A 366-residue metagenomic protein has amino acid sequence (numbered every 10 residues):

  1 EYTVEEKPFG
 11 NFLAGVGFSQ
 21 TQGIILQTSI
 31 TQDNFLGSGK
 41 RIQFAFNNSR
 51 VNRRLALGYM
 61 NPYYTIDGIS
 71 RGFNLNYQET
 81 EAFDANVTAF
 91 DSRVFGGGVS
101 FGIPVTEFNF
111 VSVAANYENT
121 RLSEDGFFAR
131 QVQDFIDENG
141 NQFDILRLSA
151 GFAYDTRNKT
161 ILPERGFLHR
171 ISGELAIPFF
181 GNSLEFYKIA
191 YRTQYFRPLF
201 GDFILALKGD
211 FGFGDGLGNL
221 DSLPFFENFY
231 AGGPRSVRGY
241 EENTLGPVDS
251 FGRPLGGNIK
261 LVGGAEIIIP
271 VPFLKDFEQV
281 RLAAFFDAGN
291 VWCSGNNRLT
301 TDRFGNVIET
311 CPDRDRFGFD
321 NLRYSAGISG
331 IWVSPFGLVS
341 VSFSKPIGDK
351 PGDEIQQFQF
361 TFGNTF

Functional and structural regions predicted by a protein language model:
E1-P163, F167-R170, R235-G239, N243-S250 (+5 more regions): Gram-negative/organellar outer-membrane beta-barrel architecture
G10-L13, G17-S19, G126-V280, A284-D315 (+2 more regions): C-terminal outer-membrane beta-barrel translocator/porin domains of Gram-negative envelope proteins and their
L26, L261, A326: Catalytic-loop motifs flanking and including active-site residues across diverse enzymes
N48-N52, F200, F286, W332-F336: A generic beta-sheet turn/junction motif
I269-P270, G330-V339: Metal-dependent nuclease catalytic cores in nucleic-acid-processing enzymes, especially RNase H-like/related
G305, D320-A326, G330-S334: Strand-loop-strand
